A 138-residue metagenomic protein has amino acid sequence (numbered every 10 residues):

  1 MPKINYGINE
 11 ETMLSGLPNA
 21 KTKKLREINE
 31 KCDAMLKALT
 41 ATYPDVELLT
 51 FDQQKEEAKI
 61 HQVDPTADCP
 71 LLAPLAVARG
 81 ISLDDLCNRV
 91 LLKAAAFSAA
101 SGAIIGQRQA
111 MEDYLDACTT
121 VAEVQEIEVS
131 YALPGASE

Functional and structural regions predicted by a protein language model:
M1-E138: A preference for well-ordered globular domain cores that mediate specific macromolecular interactions or catalysis
